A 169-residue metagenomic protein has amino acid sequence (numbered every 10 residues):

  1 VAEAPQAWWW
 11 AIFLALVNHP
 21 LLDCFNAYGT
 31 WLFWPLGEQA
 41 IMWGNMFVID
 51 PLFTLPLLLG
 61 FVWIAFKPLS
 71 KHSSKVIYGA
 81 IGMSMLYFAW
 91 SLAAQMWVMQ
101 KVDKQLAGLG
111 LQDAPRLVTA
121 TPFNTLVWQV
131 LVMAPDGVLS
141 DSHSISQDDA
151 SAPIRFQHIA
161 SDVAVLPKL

Functional and structural regions predicted by a protein language model:
V1-A120: N-terminal membrane-targeting hydrophobic helices
Q112-P115, P122-L169: Extracytosolic and intramembrane catalytic regions of membrane-associated proteins in envelope/secretory systems
